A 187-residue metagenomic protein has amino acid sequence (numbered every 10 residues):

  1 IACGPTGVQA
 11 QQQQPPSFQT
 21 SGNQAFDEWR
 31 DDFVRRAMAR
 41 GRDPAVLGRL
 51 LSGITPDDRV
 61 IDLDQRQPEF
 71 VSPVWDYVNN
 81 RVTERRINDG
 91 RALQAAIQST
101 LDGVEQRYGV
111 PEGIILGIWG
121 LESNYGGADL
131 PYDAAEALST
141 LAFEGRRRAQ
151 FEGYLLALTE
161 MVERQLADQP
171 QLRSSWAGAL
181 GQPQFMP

Functional and structural regions predicted by a protein language model:
A2-G7: C-terminal segment of classical bacterial N-terminal signal peptides
Q14, G22-A25, W29, P73 (+2 more regions): A general marker of short, structured functional hotspots
P15-S21, E84-N88: A ubiquitous short alpha-helical element
F18-Q19, R36, F143-E144: Charged, low-complexity surface segments at secondary-structure and domain boundaries
S21-S52, P56: Mature N-terminal segment immediately following signal peptide/propeptide cleavage in secreted/periplasmic
R42-P187: Catalytic glycan-binding domains that act on GlcNAc-containing polysaccharides
